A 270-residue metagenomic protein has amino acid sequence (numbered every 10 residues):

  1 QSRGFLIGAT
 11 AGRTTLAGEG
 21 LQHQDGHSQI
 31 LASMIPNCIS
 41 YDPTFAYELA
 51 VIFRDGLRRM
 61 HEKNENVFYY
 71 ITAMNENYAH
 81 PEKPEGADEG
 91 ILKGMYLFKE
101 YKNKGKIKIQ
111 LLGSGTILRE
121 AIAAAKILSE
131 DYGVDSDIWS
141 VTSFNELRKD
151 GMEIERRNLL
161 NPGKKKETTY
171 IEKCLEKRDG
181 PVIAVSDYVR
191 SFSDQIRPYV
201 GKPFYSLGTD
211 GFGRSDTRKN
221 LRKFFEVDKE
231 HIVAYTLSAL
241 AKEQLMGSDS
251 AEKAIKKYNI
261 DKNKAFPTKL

Functional and structural regions predicted by a protein language model:
Q1: Acidic (Asp/Glu)-rich catalytic clusters
G4, G8-H27, S33, S40 (+2 more regions): Thiamine diphosphate
F45: Ferredoxin-type iron-sulfur electron-transfer modules in oxidoreductases and energy-metabolism complexes
